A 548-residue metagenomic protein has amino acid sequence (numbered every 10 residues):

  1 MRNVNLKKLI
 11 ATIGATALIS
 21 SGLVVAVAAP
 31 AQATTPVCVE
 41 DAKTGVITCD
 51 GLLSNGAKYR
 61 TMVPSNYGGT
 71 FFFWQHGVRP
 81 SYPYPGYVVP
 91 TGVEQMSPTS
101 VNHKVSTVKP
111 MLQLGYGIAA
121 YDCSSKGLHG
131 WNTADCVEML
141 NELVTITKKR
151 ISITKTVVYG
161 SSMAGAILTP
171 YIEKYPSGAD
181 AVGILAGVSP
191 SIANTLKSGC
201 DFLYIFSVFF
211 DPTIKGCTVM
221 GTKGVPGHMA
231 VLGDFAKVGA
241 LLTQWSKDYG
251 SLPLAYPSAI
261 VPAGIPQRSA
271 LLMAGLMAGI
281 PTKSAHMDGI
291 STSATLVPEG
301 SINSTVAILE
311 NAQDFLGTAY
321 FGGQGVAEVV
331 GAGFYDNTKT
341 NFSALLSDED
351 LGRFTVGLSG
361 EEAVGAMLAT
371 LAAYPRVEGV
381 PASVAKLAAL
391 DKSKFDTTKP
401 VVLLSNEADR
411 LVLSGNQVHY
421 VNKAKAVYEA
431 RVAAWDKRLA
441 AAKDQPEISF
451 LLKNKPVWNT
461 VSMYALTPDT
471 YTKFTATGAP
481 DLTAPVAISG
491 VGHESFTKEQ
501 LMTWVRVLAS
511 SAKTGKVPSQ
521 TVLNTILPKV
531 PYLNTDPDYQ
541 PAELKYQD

Functional and structural regions predicted by a protein language model:
M1-A33: Secretory targeting and sorting signals
T34-V158, M163-D548: C-terminal His-loop and adjacent cap/lid subdomain of alpha/beta-hydrolase
